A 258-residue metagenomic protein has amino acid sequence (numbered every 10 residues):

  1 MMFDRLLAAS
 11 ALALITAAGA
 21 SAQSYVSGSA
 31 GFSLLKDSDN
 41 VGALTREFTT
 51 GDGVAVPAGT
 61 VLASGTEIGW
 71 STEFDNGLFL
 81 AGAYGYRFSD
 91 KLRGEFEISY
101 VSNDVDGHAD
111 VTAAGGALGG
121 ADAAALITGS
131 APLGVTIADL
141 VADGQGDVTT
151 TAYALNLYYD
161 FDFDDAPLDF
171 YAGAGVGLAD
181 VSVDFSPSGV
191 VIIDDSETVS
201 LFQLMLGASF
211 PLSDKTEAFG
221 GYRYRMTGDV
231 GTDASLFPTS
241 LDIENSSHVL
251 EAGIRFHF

Functional and structural regions predicted by a protein language model:
M1-S24: Cleavable N-terminal export/targeting peptides
A20-Y86, R255-H257: Short glycine/proline- and aromatic-enriched beta-strand/turn motifs that initiate or cap beta-hairpins
Q23-Y25, F32-L34, L78, G82-S186 (+1 more regions): Gram-negative (and chloroplast) outer-membrane scaffold detector with strong preference for beta-barrel transmembrane
S38-T45, V101, D106-A113, S182-I192 (+1 more regions): Outer-membrane beta-barrel translocator domains and adjoining extracellular loop/strand segments of Gram-negative
V61-G69, V135-A142, P187-I192, A234-P238: Extracytoplasmic loops and strand-loop junctions of Gram-negative outer membrane beta-barrel proteins
W70-F74, G144-T149, V191-S200, T239-S246: Replace "Gram-negative outer membrane beta-barrel proteins" with "bacterial and organellar outer membrane beta-barrel
S130-A131, S213-F258: Predominantly the C-terminal beta-signal and adjacent terminal strand-loop region of outer-membrane beta-barrel
L201-G207, V249-E251: A broad helix-preferring feature
